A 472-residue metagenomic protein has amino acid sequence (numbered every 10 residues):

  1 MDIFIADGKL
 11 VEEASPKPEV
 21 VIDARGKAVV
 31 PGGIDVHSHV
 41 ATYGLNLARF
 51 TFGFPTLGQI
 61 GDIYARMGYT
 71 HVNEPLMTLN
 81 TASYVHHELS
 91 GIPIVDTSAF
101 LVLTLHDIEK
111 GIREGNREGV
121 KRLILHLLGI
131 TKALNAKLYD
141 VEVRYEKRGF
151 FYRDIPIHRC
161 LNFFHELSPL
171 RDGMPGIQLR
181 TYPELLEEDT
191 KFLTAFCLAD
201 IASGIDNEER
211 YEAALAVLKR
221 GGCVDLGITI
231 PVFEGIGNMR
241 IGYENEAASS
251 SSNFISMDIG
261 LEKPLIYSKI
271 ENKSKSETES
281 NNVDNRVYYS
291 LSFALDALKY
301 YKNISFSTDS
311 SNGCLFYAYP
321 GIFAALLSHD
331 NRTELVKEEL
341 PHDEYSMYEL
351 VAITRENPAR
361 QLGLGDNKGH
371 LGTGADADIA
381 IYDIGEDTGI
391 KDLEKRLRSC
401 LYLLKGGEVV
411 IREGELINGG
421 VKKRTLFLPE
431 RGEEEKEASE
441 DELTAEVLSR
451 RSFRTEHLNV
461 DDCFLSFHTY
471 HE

Functional and structural regions predicted by a protein language model:
M1-P16, R49, L57-H71, N303-I304 (+1 more regions): Active-site microenvironment of metallo-dependent hydrolases
E19-D23, A99, L403: Conserved beta-strand scaffold positions in the cores of enzyme catalytic domains, especially in NTP/NDP-utilizing
V20, G32-I34, F306: Residue-level marker for buried hydrophobic side chains located in beta-strands that build the well-ordered beta-sheet
A24-E88: Metal-associated gating/positioning segment near the N- to mid-region
A41, N80-A82, H106-I108, V143-K147 (+8 more regions): Flexible loop/turn segments at secondary-structure boundaries
G53-G61, R113-G129: Short, acidic/polar
Q59-A82, S90-E109, G129-F150, N162-R180 (+1 more regions): Divalent metal-dependent hydrolysis catalytic cores, especially in the metallo-beta-lactamase
I155-F293, Y300-G313, D330-N331, D343-E344: Active-site core of metal-dependent hydrolases
